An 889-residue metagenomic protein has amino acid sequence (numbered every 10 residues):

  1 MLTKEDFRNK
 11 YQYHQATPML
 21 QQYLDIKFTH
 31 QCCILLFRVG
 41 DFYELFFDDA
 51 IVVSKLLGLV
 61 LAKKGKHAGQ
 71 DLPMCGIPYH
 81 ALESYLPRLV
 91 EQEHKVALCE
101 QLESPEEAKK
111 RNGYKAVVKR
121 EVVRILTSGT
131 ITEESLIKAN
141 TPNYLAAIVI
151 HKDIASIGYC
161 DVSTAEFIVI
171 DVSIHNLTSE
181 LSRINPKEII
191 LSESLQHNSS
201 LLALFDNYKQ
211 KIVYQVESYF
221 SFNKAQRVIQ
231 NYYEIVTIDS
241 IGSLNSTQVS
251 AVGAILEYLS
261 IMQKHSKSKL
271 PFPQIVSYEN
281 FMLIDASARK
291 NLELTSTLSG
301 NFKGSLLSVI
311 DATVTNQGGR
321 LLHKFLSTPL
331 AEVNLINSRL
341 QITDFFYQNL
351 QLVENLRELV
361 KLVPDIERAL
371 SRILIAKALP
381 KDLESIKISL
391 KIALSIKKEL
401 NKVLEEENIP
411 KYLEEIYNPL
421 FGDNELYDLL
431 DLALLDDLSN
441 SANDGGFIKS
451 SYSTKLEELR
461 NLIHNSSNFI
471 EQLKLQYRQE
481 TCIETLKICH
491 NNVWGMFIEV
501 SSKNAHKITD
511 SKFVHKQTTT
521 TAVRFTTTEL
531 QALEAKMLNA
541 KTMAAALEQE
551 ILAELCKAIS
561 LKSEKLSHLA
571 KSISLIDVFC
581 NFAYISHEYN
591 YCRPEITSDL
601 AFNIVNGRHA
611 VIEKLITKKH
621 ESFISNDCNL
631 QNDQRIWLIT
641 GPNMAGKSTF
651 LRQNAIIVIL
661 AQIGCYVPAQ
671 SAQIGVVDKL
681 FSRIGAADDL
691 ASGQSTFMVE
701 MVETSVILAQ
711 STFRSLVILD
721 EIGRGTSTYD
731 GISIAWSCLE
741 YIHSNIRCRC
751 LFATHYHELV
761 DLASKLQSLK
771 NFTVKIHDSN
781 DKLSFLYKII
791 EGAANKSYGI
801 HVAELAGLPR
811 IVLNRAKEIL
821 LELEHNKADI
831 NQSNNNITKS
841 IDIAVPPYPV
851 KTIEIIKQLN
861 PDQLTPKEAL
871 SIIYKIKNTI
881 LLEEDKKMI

Functional and structural regions predicted by a protein language model:
M1-Q348, R368-S371, I375, H464-Q472: Basic, polar low-complexity surface loops/patches
L2, D25-F28, T178, A251 (+2 more regions): N-terminal accessory targeting/assembly segments
R8-N9, K64-C75, Y233-G242, E293-T295 (+10 more regions): Short hinge/gating elements
C33-L36, F42, E93-A97, E188 (+5 more regions): Beta-sheet entry/capping signal
F42-K63, S156-G158, E166-I168, S179-E180 (+7 more regions): A conserved P-loop NTPase coupling/switch region
F47-A50, N245, V249, V314-T315 (+6 more regions): ATPase nucleotide-binding head domains, primarily ABC-like/P-loop NTPase cores
C99, S128-I137, S266, L404 (+5 more regions): Active-site phosphate-binding and catalytic loops of NTP-dependent enzymes
F220-R227, M282-L283, L294-T297, I388-N468 (+4 more regions): Amphipathic heptad-repeat alpha-helical coiled-coil/stalk segments that mediate oligomerization, filament/stalk
